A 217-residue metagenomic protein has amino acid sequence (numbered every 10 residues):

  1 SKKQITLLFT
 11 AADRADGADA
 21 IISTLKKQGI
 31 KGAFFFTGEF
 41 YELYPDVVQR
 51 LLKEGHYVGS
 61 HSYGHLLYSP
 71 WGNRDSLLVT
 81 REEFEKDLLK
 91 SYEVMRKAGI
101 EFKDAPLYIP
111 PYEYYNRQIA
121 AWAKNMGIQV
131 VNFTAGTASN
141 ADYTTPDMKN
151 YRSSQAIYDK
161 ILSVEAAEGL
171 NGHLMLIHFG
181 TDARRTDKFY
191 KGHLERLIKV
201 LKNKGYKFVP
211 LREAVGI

Functional and structural regions predicted by a protein language model:
S1-S76, K90-P106, L197-V200, G216: Active-site beta->alpha N-cap acidic-glycine motif
E42-L43, L67-L176, G180-K202, Y206-K207 (+1 more regions): Catalytic domains of cell-wall/extracellular-matrix polysaccharide-remodeling enzymes, centered on de-N-acetylation
